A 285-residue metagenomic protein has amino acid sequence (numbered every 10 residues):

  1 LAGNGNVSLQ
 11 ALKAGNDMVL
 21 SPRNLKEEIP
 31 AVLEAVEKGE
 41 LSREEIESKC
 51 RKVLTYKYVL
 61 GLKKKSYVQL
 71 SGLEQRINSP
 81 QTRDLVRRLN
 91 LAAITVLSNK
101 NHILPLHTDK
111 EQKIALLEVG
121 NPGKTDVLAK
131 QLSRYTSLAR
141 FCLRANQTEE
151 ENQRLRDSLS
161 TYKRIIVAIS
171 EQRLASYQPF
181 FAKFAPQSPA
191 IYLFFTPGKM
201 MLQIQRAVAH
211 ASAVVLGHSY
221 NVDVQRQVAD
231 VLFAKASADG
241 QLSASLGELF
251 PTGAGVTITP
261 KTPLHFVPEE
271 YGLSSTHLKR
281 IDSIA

Functional and structural regions predicted by a protein language model:
A2-S274: Preference for extracellular/luminal or secreted protein segments
E269-A285: Beta-lactamase-like hydrolase cores
